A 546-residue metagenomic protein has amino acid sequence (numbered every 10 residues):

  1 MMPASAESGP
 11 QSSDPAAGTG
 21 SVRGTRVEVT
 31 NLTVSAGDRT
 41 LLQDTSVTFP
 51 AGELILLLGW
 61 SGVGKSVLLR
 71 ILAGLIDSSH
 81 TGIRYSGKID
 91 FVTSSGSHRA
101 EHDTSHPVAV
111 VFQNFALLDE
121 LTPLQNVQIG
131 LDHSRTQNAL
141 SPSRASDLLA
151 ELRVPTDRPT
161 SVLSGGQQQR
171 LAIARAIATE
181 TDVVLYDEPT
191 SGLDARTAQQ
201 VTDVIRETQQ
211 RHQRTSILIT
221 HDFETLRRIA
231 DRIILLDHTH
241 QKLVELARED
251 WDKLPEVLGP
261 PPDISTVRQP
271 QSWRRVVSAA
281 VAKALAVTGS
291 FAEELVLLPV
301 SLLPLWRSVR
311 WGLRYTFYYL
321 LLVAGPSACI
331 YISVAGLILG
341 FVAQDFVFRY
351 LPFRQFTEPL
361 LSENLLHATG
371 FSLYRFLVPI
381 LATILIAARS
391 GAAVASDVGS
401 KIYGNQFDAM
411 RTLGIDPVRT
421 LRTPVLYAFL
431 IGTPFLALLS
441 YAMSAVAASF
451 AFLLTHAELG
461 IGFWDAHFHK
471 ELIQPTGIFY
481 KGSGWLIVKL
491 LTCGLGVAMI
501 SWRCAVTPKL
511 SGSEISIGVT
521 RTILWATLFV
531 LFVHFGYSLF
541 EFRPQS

Functional and structural regions predicted by a protein language model:
A73: Helix-to-loop junction immediately C-terminal to a conserved catalytic motif
S94-A109: ABC ATPase NBD coupling module
N114, L121-H133: Q-loop/switch helix immediately C-terminal to the Walker
L140-T156: Conserved ABC ATPase "signature" region
P159-L163, Q167: Conserved ABC ATPase signature
V184-D187: Catalytic Walker B motif of ABC-type/P-loop ATPase nucleotide-binding domains
T239-P270: Conserved beta-strand-loop-alpha-helix hinge in the C-terminal portion of ABC ATPase nucleotide-binding domains
